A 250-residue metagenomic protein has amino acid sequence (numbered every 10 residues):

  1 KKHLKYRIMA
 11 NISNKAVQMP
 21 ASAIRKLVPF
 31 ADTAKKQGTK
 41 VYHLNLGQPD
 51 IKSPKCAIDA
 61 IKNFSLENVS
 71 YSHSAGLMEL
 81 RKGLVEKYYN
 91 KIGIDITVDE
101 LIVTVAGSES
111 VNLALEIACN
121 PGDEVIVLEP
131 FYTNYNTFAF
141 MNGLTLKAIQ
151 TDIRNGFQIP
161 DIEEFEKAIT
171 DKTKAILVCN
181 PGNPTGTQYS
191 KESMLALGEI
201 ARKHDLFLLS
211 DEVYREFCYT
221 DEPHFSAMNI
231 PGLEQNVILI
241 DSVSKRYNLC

Functional and structural regions predicted by a protein language model:
K1-I8: Short, Lys/Arg-enriched N-terminal segments with co-localized hydrophobic residues within the first ~10-30 amino acids
S13, V17-A106, L113: N-terminal small-domain helix-loop-helix segment of the aminotransferase-like
A34-Q37, N142, K203-H204: Helix C-cap/helix->beta junction micro-motif
D95-L101, P121-E124, K172, E234-V237: Short acidic capping loops at alpha-helix termini that bridge into adjacent secondary structure
I117-A139: Conserved PLP-anchoring active-site segment centered on the Schiff-base-forming lysine
D123, L144, K203-F207, L233-Q235: A short helix->loop->beta-strand "cap" motif at the edges of active sites that frequently abuts
T151-E222: Active-site phosphate-binding strand-loop segment of PLP-dependent enzymes
I230-C250: Active-site PLP attachment segment
